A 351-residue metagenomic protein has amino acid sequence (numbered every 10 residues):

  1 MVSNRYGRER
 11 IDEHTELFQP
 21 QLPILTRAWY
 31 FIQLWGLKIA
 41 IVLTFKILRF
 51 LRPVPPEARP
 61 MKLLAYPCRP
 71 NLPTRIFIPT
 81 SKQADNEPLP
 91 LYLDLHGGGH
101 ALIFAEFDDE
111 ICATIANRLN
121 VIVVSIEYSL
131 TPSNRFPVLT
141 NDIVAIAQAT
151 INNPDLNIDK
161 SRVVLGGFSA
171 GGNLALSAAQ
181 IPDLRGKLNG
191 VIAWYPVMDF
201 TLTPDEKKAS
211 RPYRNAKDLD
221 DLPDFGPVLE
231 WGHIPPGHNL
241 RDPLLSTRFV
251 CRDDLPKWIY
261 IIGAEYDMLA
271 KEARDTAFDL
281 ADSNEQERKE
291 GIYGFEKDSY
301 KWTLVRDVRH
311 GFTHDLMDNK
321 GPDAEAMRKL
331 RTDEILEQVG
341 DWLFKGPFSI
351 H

Functional and structural regions predicted by a protein language model:
M1-R52: N-terminal targeting or regulatory segments adjacent to alpha/beta-hydrolase or S9 domains
L37-P88: N-terminal cap/lid segment of alpha/beta-hydrolase-fold proteins
P70-P73, P79-H351: Alpha/beta-hydrolase superfamily serine-hydrolase fold, recognizing
